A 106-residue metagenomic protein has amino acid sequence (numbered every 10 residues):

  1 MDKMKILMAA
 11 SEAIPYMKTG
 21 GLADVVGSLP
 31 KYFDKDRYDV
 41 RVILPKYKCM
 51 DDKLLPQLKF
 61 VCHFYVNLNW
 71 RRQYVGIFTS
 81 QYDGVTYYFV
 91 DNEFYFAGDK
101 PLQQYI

Functional and structural regions predicted by a protein language model:
M1-I106: Catalytic cores of nucleotide-sugar-dependent glycosyltransferases that transfer UDP/GDP/TDP-activated
